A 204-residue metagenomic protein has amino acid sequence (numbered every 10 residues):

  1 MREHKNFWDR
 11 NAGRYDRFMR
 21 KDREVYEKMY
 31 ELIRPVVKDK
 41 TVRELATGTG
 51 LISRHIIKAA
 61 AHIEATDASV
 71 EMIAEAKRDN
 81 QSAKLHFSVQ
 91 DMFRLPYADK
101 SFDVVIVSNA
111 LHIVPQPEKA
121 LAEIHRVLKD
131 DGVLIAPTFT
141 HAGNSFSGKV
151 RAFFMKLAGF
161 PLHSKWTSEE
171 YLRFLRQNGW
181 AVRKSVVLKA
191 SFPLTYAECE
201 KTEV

Functional and structural regions predicted by a protein language model:
M1-V37, L51, H55, E75 (+6 more regions): Conserved class I S-adenosyl-L-methionine
R2, F18, D22, I135-N178 (+1 more regions): C-terminal alpha-helical "lid/dimerization" subdomain adjacent to the S-adenosyl-L-methionine
K40, A61, D103: Conserved acidic residues
R43, T47-R94: Class I SAM-dependent methyltransferase SAM/SAH-binding core
F93-V104: A short acidic, Gly/Pro-enriched loop at the edge of an enzyme's catalytic core that lines a small-molecule cofactor
V104-Q116: A short SAM/SAH-binding and catalytic strip from SAM-dependent methyltransferases
E118-D130: A short glycine-rich, Lys/Arg-flanked "PGG" loop and its adjoining helix->strand segment in the class I
A197-V204: C-terminal lobe and adjacent flexible extensions of AdoMet/dcAdoMet transferase-like proteins
